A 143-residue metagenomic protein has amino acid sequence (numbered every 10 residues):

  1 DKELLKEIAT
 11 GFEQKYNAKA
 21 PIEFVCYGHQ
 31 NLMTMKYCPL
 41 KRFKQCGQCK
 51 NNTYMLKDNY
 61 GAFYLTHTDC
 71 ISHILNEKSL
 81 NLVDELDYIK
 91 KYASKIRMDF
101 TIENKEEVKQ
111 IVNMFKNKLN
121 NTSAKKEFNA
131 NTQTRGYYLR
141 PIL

Functional and structural regions predicted by a protein language model:
D1-L143: Active-site pocket-lining/capping segments in soluble small-molecule metabolic enzymes
